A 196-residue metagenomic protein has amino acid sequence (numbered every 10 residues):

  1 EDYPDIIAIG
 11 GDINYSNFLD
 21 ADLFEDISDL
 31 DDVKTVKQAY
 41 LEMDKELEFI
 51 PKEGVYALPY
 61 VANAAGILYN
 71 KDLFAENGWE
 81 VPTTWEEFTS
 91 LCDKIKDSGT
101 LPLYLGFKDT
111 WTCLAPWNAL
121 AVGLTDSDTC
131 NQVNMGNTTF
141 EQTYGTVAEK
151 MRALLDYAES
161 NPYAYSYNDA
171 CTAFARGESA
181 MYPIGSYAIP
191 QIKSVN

Functional and structural regions predicted by a protein language model:
E1-A8, G99-L101, R176-I184: Alpha-to-beta junction loops
G10-A65, T89, A115-N118: Hinge/lid segment of periplasmic solute-binding proteins
N14-S16, E149-N196: Extracytoplasmic/periplasmic substrate-binding proteins
F18-D26, T100, I192-N196: Ligand-binding "clamshell"
D26-Y40, L124-T146, S194-V195: Short, solvent-exposed loop/beta-turn-alpha elements that line the ligand-binding surface or hinge of extracytoplasmic
I50-Y60, A65, T89-G136, S179: Extracytoplasmic/periplasmic solute-binding protein
K71-P82, D156-Y157: Aromatic-glycine-rich donor-binding/catalytic loop that engages nucleotide-sugar donors across glycosyltransferases
C92-K94, V133-A164: Glycine-centered hinge/linker elements that transmit conformational signals in sensory and ligand-binding systems
